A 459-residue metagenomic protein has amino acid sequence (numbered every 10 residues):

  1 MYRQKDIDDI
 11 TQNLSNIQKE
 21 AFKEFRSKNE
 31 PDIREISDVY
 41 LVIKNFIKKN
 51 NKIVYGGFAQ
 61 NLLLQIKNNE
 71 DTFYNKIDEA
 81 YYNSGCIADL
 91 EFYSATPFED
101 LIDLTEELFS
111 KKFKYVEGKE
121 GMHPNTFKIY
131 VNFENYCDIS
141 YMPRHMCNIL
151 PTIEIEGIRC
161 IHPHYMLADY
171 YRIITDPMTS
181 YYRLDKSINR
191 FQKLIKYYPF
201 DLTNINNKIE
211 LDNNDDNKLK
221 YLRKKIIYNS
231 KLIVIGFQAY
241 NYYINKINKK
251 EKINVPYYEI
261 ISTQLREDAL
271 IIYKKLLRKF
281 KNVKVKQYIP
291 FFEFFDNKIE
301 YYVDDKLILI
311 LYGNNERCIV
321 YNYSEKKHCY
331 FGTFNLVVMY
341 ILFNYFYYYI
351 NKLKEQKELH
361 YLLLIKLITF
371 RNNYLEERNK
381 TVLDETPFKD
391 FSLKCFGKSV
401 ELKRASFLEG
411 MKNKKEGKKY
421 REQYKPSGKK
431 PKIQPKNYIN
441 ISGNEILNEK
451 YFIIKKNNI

Functional and structural regions predicted by a protein language model:
M1-I66, Y171-I235, K456-I459: Helical scaffold of the NTase/Pol beta-like nucleotidyltransferase catalytic core
M1-Q4, F133, G157, D305: Residue-level detection of beta-strand-connecting loop/turn positions
Y2-T11, E24-F25, D201-N213, K220-Y221 (+1 more regions): C-terminal, non-catalytic extensions of nucleic-acid polymerases
I36-E99, K218-P256, I261-R266: Active-site nucleotide-donor binding segment shared across nucleotidyl transfer reactions
V42-I43, N50-I53, N61, N135 (+11 more regions): Non-catalytic helical "accessory" subdomain of NTase-fold nucleotidyltransferases
F98-L104, R266-K274: Short, conserved charged micro-motifs
T105-N148, L276-I319: Conserved catalytic core of two-metal-ion nucleotidyltransferases
K119-M122, S140, L150-T152, E156-P199 (+4 more regions): Activation on extended, non-transmembrane soluble regions of large proteins
